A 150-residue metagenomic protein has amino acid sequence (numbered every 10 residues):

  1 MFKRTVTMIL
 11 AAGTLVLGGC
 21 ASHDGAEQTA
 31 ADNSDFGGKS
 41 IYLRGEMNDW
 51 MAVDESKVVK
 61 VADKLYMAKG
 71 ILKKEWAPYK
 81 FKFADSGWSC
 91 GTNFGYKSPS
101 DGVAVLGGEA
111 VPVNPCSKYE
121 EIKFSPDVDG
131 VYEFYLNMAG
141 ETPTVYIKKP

Functional and structural regions predicted by a protein language model:
M1-I9: Bacterial N-terminal signal peptides that target proteins for export
V16-G19: C-terminal motif of bacterial Sec signal peptides marking the signal peptidase cleavage site
A21-D24: Bacterial signal peptide processing site
D32-W76, S86-P112: Aromatic-rich carbohydrate-binding modules that target alpha-glucans
A77-Y79, Y132: Exposed beta-strand face motif in extracellular beta-rich ectodomains
K82-A84: Extracellular recognition modules
C90-G140: Structured interaction patches on ligand/partner-binding surfaces of diverse proteins
G140-P150: Short, low-complexity, Pro/Ser/Thr/Gly-rich segments in the mature regions of secreted, periplasmic
